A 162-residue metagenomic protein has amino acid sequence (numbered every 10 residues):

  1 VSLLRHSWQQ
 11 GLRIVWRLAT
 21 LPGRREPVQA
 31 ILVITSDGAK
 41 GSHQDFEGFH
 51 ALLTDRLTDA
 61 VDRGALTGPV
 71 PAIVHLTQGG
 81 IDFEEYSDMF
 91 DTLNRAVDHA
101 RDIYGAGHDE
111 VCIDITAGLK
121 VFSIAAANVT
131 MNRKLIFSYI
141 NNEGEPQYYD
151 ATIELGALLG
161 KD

Functional and structural regions predicted by a protein language model:
V1-C112, V121-D162: Long, low-complexity, Lys/Arg-enriched
G118: Conserved TIR/SEFIR loop-to-helix hotspot centered on a Trp-containing motif with a nearby acidic residue
